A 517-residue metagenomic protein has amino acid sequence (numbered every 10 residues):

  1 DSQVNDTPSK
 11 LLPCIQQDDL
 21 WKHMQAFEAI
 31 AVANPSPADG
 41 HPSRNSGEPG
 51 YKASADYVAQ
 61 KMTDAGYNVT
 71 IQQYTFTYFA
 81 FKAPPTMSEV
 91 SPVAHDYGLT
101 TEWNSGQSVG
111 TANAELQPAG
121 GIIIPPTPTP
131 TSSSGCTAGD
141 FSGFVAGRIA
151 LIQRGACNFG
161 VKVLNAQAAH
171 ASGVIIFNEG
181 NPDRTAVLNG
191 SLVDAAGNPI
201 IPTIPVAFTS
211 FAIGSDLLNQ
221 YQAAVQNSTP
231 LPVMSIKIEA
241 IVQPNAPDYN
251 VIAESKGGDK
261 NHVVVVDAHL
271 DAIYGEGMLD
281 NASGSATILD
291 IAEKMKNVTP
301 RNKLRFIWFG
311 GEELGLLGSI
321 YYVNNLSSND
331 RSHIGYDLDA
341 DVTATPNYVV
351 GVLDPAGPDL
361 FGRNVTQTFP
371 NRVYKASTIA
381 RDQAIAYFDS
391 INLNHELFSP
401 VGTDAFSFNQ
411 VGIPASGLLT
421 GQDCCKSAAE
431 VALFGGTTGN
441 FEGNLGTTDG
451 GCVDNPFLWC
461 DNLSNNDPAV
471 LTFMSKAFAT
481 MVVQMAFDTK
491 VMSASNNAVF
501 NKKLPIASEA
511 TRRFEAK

Functional and structural regions predicted by a protein language model:
D1-Y51, A55, E254-K256, A494-S495 (+2 more regions): N-terminal hydrophobic or amphipathic helices/low-complexity stretches enriched in small/hydrophobic/Pro/Gly
N5-Q16, N34-K52, I149-C157, K162-V163 (+7 more regions): Second-shell loop/turn segments in exported
K22-Q25, V32-G147: Noncatalytic luminal/extracellular "stalk/propeptide" segments of secretory-pathway proteins
D56-Y57, T77, G139-F144, V163-I175 (+6 more regions): Mature extracellular/periplasmic domains of secretome proteins
S105-G135, N198-G277, D290-E293, R301: Soluble metallo-hydrolase cores and metallopeptidase-like ectodomains found primarily in the secretory/periplasmic
P199, E293-L317, V491-N496: Short helix-loop-beta-strand segments that form the rim/entrance of peptidase-like active sites
K260-N261, T299-P300, F309-S427: Metal-dependent peptidase/peptidase-like ectodomains
C425-I506: His/Asp/Glu-rich mid-to-C-terminal helical/loop segments that flank catalytic regions of hydrolases
